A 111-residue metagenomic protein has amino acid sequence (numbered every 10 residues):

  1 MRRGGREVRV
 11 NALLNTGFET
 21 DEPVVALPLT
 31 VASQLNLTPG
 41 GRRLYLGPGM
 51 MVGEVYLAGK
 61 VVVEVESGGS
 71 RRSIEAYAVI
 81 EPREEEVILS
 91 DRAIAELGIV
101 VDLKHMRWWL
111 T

Functional and structural regions predicted by a protein language model:
M1-T111: Pepsin/retropepsin-fold aspartyl endopeptidases
